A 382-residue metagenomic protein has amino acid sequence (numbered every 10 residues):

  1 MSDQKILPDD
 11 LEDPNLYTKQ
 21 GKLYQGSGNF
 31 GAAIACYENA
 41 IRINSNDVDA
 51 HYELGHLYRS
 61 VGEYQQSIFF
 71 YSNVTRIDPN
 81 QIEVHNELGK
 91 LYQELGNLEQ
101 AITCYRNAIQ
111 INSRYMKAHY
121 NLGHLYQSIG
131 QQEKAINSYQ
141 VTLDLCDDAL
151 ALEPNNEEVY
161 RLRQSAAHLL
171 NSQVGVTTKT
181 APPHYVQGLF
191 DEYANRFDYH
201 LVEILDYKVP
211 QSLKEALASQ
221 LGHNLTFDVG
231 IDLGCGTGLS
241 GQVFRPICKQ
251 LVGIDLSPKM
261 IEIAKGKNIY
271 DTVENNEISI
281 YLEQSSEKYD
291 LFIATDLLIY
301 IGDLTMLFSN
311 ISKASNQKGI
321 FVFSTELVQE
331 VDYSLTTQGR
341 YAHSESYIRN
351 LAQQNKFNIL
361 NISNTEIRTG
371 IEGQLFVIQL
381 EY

Functional and structural regions predicted by a protein language model:
H124, S128, I136-Q187: N-terminal auxiliary segments of SAM/dcSAM-dependent transferases
I231, C235-Y281: Class I SAM-dependent methyltransferase SAM/SAH-binding core
I293: A conserved beta-strand element that flanks and buttresses the S-adenosyl-L-methionine
T305-Q317: A short glycine-rich, Lys/Arg-flanked "PGG" loop and its adjoining helix->strand segment in the class I
K318-E326: Conserved beta-strand signature within the Rossmann-like core of class I S-adenosyl-L-methionine
